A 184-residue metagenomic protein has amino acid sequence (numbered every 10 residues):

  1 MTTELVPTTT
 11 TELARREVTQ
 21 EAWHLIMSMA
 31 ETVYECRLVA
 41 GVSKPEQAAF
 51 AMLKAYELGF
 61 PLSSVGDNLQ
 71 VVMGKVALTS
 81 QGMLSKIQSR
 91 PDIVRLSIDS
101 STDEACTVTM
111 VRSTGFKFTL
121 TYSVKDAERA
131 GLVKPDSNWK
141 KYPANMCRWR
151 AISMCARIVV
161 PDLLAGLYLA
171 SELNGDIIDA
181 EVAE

Functional and structural regions predicted by a protein language model:
T2-E184: Polyanion-binding surfaces on beta-sheet-dominated domains and ring/shell assemblies
